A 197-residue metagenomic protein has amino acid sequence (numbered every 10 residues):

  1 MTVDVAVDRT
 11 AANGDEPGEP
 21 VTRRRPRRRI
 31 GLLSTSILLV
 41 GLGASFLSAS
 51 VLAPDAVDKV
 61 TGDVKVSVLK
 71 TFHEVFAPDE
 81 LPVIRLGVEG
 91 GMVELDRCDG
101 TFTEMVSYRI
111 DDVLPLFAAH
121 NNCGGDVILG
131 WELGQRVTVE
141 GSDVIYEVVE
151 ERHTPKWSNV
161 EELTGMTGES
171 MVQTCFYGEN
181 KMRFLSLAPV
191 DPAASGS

Functional and structural regions predicted by a protein language model:
M1-I30: Terminal targeting segments of Actinobacterial cell-envelope proteins
G14-E16, S34-L39: Proline/serine/threonine-rich intrinsically disordered activation/regulatory regions of eukaryotic transcriptional
R29-I30, V40-S197: Solvent-exposed, non-transmembrane regions of membrane-associated and secreted proteins
